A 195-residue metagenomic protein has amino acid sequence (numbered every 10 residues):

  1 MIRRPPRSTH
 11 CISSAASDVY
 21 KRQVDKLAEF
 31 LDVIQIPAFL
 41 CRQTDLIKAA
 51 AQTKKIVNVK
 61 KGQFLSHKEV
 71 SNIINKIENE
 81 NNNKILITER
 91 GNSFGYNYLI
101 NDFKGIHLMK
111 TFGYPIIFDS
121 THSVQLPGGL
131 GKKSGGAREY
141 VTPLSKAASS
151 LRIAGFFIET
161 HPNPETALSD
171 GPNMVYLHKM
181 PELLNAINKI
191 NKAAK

Functional and structural regions predicted by a protein language model:
M1-A16, Y20: Single conserved hydrophobic/aromatic residue that forms the stacking wall/gate of nucleotide- or nucleobase-binding
S14-D45: Active-site beta->alpha loop and helix N-cap motifs at the rims of alpha/beta catalytic domains
K21-K26, K76-I77, A154-F156, T160-P164 (+1 more regions): Electropositive, surface-exposed helix/loop patches at the edges of structured domains that serve as adaptable
L27, I73, L144, M180-L183: Hydrophobic side chains in well-ordered alpha-helices
T44-L46, A51-T160: Catalytic alpha/beta core domains of metabolic enzymes, predominantly
N163-A194: C-terminal helical cap(s) of enzyme catalytic domains, especially alpha/beta-barrels
